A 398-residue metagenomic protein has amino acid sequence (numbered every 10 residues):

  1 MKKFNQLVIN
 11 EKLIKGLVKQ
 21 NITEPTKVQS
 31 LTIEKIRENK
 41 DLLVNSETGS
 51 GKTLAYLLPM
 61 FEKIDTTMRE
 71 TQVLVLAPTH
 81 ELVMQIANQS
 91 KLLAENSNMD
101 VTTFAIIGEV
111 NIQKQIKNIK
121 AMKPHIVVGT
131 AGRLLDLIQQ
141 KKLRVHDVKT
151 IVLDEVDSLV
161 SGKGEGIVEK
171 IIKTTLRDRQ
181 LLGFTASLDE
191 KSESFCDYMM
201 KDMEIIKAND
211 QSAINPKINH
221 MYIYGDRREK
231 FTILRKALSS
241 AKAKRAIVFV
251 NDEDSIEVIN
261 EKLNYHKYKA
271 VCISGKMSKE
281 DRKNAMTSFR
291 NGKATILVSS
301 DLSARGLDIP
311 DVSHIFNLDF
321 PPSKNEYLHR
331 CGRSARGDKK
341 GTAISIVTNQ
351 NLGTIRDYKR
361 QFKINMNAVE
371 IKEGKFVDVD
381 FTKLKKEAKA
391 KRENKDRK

Functional and structural regions predicted by a protein language model:
K2-K385: Conserved helicase RecA-like core
D380-K398: Intrinsically disordered, Lys/Arg-rich low-complexity segments
